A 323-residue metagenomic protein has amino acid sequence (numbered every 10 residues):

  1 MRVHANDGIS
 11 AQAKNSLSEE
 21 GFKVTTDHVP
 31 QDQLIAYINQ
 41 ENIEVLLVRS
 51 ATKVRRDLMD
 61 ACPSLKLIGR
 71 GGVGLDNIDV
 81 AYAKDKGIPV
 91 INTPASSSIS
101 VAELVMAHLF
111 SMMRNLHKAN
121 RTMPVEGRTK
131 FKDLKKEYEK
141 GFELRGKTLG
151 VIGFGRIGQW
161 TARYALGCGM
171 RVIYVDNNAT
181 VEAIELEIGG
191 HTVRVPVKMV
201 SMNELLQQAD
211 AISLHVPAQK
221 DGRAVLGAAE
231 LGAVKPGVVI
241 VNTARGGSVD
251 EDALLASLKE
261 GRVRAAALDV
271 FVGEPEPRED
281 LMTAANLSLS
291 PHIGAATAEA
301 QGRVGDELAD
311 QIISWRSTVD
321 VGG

Functional and structural regions predicted by a protein language model:
M1-I91, Q207, G227-G232: An N-terminal-biased, well-structured beta-alpha scaffold segment characteristic of Rossmann-like dinucleotide-binding
E44-V45, L67, A211, V239 (+2 more regions): Short, Asp-centered acidic motifs that coordinate Mg2+ and/or phosphate in catalytic or ligand-binding sites
V54-R56, N177-D280: Rossmann-like adenosine-cofactor binding region
L65, R145-T148, A228, G237: Phosphate-coordination loops involved in phosphoryl transfer and adenosine-cofactor binding
K86, P94-T148: Phosphate-binding beta-alpha-beta segment of Rossmann-like dinucleotide-binding domains, i.e., the NAD(P)
G150-G153: Conserved N-terminal Rossmann-fold NAD(P)-binding element of oxidoreductases
I157: Hydrophobic/small residue at the entry helix of a nucleotide-binding pocket
G294-A296, A300-G323: NAD(P)-dependent dehydrogenase/reductase Rossmann-like domain
